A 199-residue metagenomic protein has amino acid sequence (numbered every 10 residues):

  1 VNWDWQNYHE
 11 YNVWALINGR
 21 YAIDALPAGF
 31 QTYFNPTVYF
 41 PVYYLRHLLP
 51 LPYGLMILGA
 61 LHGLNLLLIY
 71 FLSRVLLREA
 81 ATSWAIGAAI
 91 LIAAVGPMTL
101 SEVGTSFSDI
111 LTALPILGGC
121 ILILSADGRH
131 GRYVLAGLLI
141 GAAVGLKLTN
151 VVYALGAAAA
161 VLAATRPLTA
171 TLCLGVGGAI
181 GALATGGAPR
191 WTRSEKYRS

Functional and structural regions predicted by a protein language model:
V1-N12, N18-V42, L49-P52, K196-R198: Extracytoplasmic catalytic/substrate-binding loops of multi-pass membrane glycan-assembly enzymes
Y44, Y53-E79, G118: Transmembrane-helix motifs of polytopic, lipid-linked glycan transferases
I57, V134-L135, T149-A164: Transmembrane-embedded, aromatic-rich helix segments that form part of the hydrophobic channel/pocket engaging
I86-P97, I121, I140, V144 (+1 more regions): Short helix- or helix-capping micro-motifs that position conserved polar/aromatic residues at function-defining sites
M98-L111: Short acidic/glycine- and proline-prone juxtamembrane loop motifs at membrane-interface regions of multi-pass membrane
L111, L117-V134, V161-R166: Membrane-interface transmembrane helices that cradle and orient dolichyl/undecaprenyl
S125-A142, L168-G177: Short hydrophobic alpha-helices at membrane interfaces in multi-pass membrane enzymes
A170-S199: Membrane-lumen/periplasm interface segments of specific transmembrane helices in polyprenyl phosphate-linked
